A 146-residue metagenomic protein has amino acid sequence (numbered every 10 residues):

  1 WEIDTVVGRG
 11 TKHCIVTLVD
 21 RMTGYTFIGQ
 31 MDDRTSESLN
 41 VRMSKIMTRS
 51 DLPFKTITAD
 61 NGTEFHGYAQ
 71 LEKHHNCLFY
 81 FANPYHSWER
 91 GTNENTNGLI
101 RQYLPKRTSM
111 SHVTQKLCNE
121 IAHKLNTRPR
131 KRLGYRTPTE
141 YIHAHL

Functional and structural regions predicted by a protein language model:
W1-I15: Mobile-element integrase/transposase regions, centering on the N-terminal DNA-binding/Zn-coordinating module
D4, L18, G24, M43 (+4 more regions): Mobile genetic element proteins and their domesticated derivatives, centered on retroelements and DNA transposons
V7-T11, I28-D51: Active-site beta-loop-alpha junctions of metal-dependent nucleic acid enzymes, especially the RNase H-like/DDE
T11-H13, R21-T26: Coil-to-beta-strand transition motifs
H13, G67-Q70, T92: Short, well-ordered secondary-structure micro-motifs
T23-F27, R49-K55, Y103-L104: Short, surface-exposed connector motifs at secondary-structure boundaries
T48, E72-F79, N83-L146: Charged alpha-helix within mobile-element recombinases
L52-G67, Y85: Acidic/histidine-rich, metal-coordinating catalytic segments
